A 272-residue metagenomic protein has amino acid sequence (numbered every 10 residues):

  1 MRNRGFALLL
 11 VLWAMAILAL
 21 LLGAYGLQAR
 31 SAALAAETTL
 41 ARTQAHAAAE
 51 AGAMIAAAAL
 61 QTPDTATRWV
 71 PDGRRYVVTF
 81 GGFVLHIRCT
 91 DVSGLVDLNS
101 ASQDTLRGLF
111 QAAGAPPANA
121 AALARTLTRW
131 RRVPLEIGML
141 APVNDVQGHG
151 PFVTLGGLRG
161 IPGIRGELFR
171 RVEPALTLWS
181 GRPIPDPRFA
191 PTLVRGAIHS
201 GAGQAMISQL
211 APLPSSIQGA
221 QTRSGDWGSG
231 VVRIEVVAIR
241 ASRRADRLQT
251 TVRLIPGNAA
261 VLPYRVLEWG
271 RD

Functional and structural regions predicted by a protein language model:
R2-D272: Compositionally biased linear targeting/interaction segments
